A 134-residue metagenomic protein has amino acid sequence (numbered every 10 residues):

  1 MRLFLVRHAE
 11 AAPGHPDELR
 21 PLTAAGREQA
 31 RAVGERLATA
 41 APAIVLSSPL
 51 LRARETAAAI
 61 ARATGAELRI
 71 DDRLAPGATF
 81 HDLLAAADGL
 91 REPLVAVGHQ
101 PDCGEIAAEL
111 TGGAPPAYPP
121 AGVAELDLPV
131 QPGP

Functional and structural regions predicted by a protein language model:
R2-D72, G77-A78, R91, E105 (+1 more regions): Active-site-proximal alpha-helix that buttresses catalytic centers in soluble enzyme cores
R73, G133-P134: Intrinsically disordered, low-complexity acidic/polar segments
H81-G133: Active-site-adjacent alpha-helix immediately C-terminal to a catalytic or transition-state-stabilizing loop
